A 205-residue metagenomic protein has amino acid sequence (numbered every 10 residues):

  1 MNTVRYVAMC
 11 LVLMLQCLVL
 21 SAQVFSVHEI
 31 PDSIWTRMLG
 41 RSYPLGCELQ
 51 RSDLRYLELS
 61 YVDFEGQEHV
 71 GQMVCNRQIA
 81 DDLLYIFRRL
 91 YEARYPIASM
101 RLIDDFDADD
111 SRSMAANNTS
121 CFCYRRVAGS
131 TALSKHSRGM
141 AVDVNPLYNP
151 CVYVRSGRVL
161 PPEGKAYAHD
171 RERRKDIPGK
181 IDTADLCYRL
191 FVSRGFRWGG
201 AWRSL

Functional and structural regions predicted by a protein language model:
M1-A8: Bacterial N-terminal signal peptides that target proteins for export
A8-V19: Bacterial N-terminal signal peptides
Q23-Q67: N-terminal module-boundary/linker segments of secreted carbohydrate-active enzymes
Q23-W35, I86, C123-S137: Charged, low-complexity, helix/coiled-coil-prone segments
G40-E48, A108-D110, A128-L133: Intrinsically disordered, low-complexity boundary segments flanking structured domains
L49-M114: Active-site acidic/histidine clusters and adjacent loop/turn architecture that either coordinate catalytic ions
I97-A98, S113-L147: Mid-length scaffold segments of soluble, non-membrane domains
V127-G129, G139-L205: Catalytic cores and adjacent binding grooves of peptidoglycan-active enzymes
